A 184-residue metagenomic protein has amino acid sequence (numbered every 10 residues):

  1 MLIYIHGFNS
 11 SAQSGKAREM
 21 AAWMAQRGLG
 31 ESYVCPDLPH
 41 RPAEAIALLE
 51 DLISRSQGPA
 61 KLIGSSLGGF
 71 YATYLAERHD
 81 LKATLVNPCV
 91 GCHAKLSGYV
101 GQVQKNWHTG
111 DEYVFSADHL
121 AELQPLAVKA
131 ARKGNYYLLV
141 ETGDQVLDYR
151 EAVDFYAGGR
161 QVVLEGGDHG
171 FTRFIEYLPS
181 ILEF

Functional and structural regions predicted by a protein language model:
M1-S56: Active-site catalytic motif of lipid deacylating hydrolases and related acyltransferases
Y4-F8, I63, V86, L139-E141: Short hydrophobic segments within beta-strands
R18, A22, T73, R150-V153: Active-site phosphate/pyrophosphate- and oxyanion-stabilizing loops and adjacent acidic/basic residues in soluble
R55-G58, A130-R132: Glycine-rich phosphate-binding loop signature in dinucleotide/nucleotide-binding domains
I63-A72: Gly/Ala-rich beta-loop-alpha elbow adjacent to hydrolase catalytic centers
L75-H79: Aromatic pocket-lining residues of Rossmann-like dinucleotide-binding sites
K82-P179, F184: The alpha/beta-hydrolase serine catalytic core
